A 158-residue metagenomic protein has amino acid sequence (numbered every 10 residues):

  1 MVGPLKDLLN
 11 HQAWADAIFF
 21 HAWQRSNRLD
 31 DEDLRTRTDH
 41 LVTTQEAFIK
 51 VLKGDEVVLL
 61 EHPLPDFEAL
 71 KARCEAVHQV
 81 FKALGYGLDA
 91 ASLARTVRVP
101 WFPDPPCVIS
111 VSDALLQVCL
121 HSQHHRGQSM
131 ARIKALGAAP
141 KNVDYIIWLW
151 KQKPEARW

Functional and structural regions predicted by a protein language model:
V2-K6, F67-E68: Active-site rim elements
K6-H62, F102-W158: Short, contiguous alpha-helical
E56-P100: Helix-adjacent hinge/juxtasegments
